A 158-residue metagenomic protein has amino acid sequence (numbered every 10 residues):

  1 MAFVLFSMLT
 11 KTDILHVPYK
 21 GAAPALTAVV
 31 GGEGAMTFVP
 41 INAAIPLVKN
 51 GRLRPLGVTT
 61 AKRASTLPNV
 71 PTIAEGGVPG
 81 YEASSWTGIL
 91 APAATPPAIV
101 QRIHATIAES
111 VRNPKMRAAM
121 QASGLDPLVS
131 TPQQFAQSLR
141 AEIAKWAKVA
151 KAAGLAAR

Functional and structural regions predicted by a protein language model:
M1-R158: Conserved, function-defining micro-sites of small-solute handling proteins
